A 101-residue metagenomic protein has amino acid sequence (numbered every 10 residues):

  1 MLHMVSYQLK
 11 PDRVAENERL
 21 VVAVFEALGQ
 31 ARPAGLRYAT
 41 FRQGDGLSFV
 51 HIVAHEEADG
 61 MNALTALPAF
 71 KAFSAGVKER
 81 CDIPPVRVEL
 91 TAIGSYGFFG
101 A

Functional and structural regions predicted by a protein language model:
M1-Y7, V50: Active-site-flanking beta-strand signature of metal-NTP-handling nucleotidyl enzymes and homologous cyclase-like
H3, L36-R37: Residue-level marker for the onset of beta-strands and adjacent loop->beta junctions in well-ordered domains
Q8-R19: Short, surface-exposed ligand-recognition loops at beta-strand->loop->(often short) alpha-helix junctions that present
L9-P11, H55-E57, A92-G94: Non-catalytic surface loops within mature trypsin-like serine protease
A23, A27-L36, A54-E89: An amphipathic, aromatic/His-enriched active-site/gating alpha helix that lines ligand/cofactor pockets
F41-Q43: Short beta-strand micro-motifs enriched in acidic
D45-F49: A short, glycine/Asx- and small/polar-enriched loop/turn that sits immediately N-terminal to a beta-strand
T91-A101: Short, low-order "capping/linker" segments at domain edges
